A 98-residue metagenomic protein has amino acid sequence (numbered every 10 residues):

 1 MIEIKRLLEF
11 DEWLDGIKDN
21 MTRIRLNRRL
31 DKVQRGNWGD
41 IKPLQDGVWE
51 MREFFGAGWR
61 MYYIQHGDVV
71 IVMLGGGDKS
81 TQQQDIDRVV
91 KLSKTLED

Functional and structural regions predicted by a protein language model:
I2-D31: Solvent-exposed, charged helical/coil patches that constitute nucleic-acid or partner-interaction surfaces
E3-I4, E12, R23, W38 (+2 more regions): Enriched for short, Lys/Arg-rich terminal
R28-F55: A short, surface-exposed loop/turn module that caps and links secondary-structure elements
